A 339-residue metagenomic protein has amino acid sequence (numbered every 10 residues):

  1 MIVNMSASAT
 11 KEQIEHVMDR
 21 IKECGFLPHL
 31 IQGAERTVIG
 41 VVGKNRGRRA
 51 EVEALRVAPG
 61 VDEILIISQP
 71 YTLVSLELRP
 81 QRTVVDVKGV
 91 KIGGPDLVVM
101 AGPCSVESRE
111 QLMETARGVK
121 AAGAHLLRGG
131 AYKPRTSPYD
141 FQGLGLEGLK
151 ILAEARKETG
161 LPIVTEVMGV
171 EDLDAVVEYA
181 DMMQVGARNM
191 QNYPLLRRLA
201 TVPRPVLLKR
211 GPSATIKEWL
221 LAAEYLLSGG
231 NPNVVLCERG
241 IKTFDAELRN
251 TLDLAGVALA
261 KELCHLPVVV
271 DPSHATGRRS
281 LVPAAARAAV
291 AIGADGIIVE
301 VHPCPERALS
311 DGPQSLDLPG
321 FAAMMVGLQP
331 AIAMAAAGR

Functional and structural regions predicted by a protein language model:
M1-V99: Non-catalytic terminal accessory/regulatory regions of metabolic enzymes
S6, L144, G160-E171, D181-N192 (+3 more regions): Catalytic beta/alpha-barrel core
S6-S8, L97-E114, S137-Q142, P162-E166 (+3 more regions): Active-site mouth loops of central-metabolism enzymes
V85-C104, K133-P138, K261-V270: N-terminal small/glycine-rich loop or linker at the start of catalytic domains across soluble metabolic enzymes
V87, R197, V202-V301: Catalytic alpha/beta core domains of metabolic enzymes, predominantly
L97-P103, H125-G129, I163-T165, D181-V185 (+4 more regions): Hydrophobic faces of well-ordered beta-strands that scaffold small-molecule active sites in alpha/beta enzyme cores
R128-L146, P303-S315: Glycine-rich, proline-tolerant flexible connector loops at the mouths of alpha/beta enzymes
F141-T165, R198-P205, L254-V269, Q314-A336: Alpha-helix-loop-beta-strand connector modules within alpha/beta enzyme cores
